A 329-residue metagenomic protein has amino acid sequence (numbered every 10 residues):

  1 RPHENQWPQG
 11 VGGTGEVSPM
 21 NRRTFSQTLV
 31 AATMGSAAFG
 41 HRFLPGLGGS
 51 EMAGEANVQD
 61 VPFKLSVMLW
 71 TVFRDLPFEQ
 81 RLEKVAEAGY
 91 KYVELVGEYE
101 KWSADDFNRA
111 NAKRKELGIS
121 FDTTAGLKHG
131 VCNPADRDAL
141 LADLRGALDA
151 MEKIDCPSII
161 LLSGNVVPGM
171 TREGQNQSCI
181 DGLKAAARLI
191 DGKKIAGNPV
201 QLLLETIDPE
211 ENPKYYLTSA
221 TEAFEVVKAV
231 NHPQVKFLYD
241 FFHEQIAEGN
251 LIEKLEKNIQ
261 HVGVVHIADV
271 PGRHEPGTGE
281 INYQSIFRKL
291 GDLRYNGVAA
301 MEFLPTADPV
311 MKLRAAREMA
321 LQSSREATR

Functional and structural regions predicted by a protein language model:
R1-M20: N-terminal secretory signal peptides
N21-S66, T71, D75-A86, D155-C156 (+2 more regions): Histidine-acidic metal/acid-base catalytic patches
L29-G40, E55-D60, A86, Y92 (+7 more regions): Active-site acidic/histidine proton-transfer and metal-coordination neighborhood in alpha/beta enzyme cores
T71-F73, G97-Y99, L127-H129, N165-V167 (+4 more regions): Active-site-proximal loop/turn and secondary-structure-junction residues that shape catalytic pockets, frequently
F78-R81, G89, L95, D106: Short N-terminal amphipathic alpha-helix/helix-capping patch enriched in small hydrophobics with frequent Ser/Thr
W102-N108: Active-site-adjacent beta->alpha loops and helix N-cap segments on the catalytic face of soluble alpha/beta enzymes
D122-T124, Y215: Short, well-ordered beta-strand segments in beta-rich or mixed alpha/beta enzyme and ligand-binding folds
